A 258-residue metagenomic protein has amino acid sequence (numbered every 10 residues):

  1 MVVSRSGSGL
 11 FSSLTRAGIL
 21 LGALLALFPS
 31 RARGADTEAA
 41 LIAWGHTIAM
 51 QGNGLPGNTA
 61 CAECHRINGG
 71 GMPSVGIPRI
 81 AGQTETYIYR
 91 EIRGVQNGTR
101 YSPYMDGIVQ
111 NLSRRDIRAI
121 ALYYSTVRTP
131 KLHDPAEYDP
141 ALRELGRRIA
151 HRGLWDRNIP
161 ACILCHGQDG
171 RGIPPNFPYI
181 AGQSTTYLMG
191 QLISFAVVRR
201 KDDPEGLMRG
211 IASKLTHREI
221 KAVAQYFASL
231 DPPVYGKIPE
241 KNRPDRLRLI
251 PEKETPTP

Functional and structural regions predicted by a protein language model:
M1-S13: N-terminal secretory signal peptides that target proteins for export/translocation
R16-A26: Bacterial N-terminal signal peptides
R31-G57, T126-W155, I250-P258: Electrostatic cytochrome c docking/interface patches
G45, N58-I67, I120, I159-D169 (+1 more regions): The canonical Cys-X-X-Cys-His
G45, P78-R79, E85, Y89-G146: Acidic (E/D-rich), amphipathic helical modules within compact regulatory domains
A62-N97, D106-N111, I163, G167-V197 (+1 more regions): Gly/Gly-Pro-rich "capping" loops immediately C-terminal to redox-active cysteine motifs in periplasmic/lumenal
Q110-H133, R143, R147, I211-R243: C-terminal capping alpha-helices of c-type cytochrome domains
G236, E240-T257: Short, low-complexity, Pro/Ser/Thr/Gly-rich segments in the mature regions of secreted, periplasmic
